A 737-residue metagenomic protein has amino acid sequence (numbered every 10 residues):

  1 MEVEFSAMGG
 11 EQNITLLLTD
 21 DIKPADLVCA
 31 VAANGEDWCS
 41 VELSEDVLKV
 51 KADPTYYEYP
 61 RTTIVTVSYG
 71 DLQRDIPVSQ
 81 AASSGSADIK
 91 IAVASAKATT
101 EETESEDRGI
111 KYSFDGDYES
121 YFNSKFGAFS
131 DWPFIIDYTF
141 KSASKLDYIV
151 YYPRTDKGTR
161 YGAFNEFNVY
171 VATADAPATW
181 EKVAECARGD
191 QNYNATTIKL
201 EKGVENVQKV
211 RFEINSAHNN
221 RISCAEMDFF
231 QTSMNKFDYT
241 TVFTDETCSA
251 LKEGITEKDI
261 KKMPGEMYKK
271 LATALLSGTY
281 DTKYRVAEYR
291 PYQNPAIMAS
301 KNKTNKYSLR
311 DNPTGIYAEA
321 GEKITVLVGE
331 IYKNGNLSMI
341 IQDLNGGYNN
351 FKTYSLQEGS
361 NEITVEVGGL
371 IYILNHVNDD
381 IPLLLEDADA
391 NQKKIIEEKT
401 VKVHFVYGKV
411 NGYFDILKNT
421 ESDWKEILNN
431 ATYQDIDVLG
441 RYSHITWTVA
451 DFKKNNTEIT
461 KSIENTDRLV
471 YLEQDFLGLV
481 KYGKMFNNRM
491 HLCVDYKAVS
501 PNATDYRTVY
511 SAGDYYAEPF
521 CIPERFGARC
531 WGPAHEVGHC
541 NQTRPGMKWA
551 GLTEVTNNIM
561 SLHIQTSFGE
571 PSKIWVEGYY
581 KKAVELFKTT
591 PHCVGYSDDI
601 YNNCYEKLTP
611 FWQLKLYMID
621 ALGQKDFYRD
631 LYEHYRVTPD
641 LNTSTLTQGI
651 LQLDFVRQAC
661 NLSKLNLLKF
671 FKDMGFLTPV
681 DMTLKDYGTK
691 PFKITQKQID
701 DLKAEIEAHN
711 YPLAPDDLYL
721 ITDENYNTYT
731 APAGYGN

Functional and structural regions predicted by a protein language model:
L16-K49: Surface-exposed binding patches on compact interaction domains or structured appendages
Y59-D71: A short beta-strand micro-motif common to beta-rich folds, especially ectodomain repeats
D115-T179, N194-T240: Aromatic, loop-rich ligand-recognition surfaces of beta-strand-rich domains
A187-V210, I214-N219, N350-G368, N378: Beta-sandwich interaction modules
F237-D238, V242-T279, L651-N737: Beta/coil-rich, acidic/histidine-enriched accessory regions frequently appended to metallopeptidases
T241-N411: Beta-strand-enriched, solvent-exposed domains that form extended recognition/catalytic surfaces
W424-I427, A431-I619, Y628-H634: Catalytic cores of extracellular degradative/oxidative enzymes
V584-T695: Active-site-proximal alpha-helical
